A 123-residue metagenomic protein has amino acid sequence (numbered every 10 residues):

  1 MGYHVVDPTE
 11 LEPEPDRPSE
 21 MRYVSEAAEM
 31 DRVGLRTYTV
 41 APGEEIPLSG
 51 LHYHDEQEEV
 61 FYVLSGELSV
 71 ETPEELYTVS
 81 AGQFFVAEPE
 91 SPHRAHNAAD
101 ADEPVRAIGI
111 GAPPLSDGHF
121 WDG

Functional and structural regions predicted by a protein language model:
M1-L35, P42, F120-G123: A short, N-terminal "cap"/entry segment at the start of jelly-roll beta-barrel domains of the cupin/DSBH fold
M21-Y23, R36-H54, P89: Conserved short histidine dyad/triad with adjacent acidic residue
Y23, L35-T39, V60, F84-V86 (+1 more regions): Conserved hydrophobic/aromatic beta-strand scaffold that supports enzyme active sites
D31, A41-I46, E67, P113-L115: Short, charged/polar surface micro-motifs in flexible loops or helix N-caps
T39-V40, Y53-V70, I110-A112: Short, conserved beta-strand element in jelly-roll/cupin
V70-E71, A87, H93-A101: Short beta-strand His + acidic residue motifs that chelate non-heme Fe in jelly-roll/DSBH and cupin folds
P73-E90: Short acidic-glycine-tyrosine-enriched beta hairpin
H96-G123: Double-stranded beta-helix
